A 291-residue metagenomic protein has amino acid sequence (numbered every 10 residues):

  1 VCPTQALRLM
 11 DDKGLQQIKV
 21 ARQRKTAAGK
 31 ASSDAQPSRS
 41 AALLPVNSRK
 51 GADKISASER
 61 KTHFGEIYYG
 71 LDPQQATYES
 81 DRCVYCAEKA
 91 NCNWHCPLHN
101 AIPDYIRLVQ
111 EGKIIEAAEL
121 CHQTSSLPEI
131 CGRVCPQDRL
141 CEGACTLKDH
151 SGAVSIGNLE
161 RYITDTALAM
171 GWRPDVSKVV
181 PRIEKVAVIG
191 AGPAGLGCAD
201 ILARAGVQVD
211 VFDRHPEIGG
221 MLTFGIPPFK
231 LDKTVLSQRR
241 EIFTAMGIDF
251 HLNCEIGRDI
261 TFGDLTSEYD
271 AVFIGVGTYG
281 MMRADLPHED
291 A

Functional and structural regions predicted by a protein language model:
V1-K185, K233, V272-A291: Ferredoxin-type iron-sulfur electron-transfer modules and their immediate structural context
L7, V209, I248-L252: Generic structural signal for residues in well-ordered beta-strands
A118-S125, L159, L222-A271: N-terminal Rossmann-like dinucleotide/flavin-binding domain of flavoprotein oxidoreductases that bind FAD/FMN
S126, G192-P193, E217: Residue-level detector of alpha-helix initiation sites
K185-D210: N-terminal Rossmann-like FAD-binding beta1-loop-alpha1 element of flavoenzymes
D200-I201, T223-F224, A284-H288: Short amphipathic alpha-helical segments
V207-T223: Glycine-rich FAD pyrophosphate-binding loop
